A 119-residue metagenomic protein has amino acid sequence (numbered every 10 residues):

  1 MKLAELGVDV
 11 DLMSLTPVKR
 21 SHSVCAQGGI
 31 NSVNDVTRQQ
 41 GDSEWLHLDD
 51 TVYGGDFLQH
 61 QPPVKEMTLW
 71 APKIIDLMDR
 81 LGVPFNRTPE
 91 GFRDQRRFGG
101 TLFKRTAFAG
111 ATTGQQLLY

Functional and structural regions predicted by a protein language model:
M1-L12: N-terminal Rossmann-like FAD-binding beta1-loop-alpha1 element of flavoenzymes
L15-Y119: Conserved N-terminal/central alpha/beta ligand/cofactor-binding core
